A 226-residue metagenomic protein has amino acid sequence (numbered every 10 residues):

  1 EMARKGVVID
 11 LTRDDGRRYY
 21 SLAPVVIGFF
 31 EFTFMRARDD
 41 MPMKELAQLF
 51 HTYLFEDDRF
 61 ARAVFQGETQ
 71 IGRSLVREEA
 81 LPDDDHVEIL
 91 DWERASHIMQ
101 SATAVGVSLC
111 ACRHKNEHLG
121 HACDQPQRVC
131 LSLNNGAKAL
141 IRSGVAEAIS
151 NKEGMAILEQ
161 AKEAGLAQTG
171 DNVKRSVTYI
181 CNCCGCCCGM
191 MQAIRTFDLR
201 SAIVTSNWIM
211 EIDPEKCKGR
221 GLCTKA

Functional and structural regions predicted by a protein language model:
E1-V8, A161, C183: Basic amphipathic alpha-helical segments that dock to polyanions
V7-T12, A193-I194, L222-A226: Iron-sulfur cluster-binding cysteine motifs and their immediate structural context in ferredoxin-like electron-transfer
D15-D58: Short, amphipathic alpha-helical interaction segments positioned at domain boundaries
Y20, T169-R175, F197-A226: Ferredoxin-like iron-sulfur electron-transfer modules
P42-V145, N172-V173: Long, Pro/Ser/Thr-rich low-complexity/intrinsically disordered regulatory tracts in eukaryotic proteins
M99, A104-S108, L158-I180, M210-P214: Immediate flanking context of iron-sulfur cluster ligation sites
S108-H118, A122-D124, T178-M191, E215-A226: Local cysteine-cluster metal-coordination motifs and their immediate loop/turn environment, predominantly Fe-S cluster
L140-N151, A161, G165: Hydrophobic protein-protein interaction segments
